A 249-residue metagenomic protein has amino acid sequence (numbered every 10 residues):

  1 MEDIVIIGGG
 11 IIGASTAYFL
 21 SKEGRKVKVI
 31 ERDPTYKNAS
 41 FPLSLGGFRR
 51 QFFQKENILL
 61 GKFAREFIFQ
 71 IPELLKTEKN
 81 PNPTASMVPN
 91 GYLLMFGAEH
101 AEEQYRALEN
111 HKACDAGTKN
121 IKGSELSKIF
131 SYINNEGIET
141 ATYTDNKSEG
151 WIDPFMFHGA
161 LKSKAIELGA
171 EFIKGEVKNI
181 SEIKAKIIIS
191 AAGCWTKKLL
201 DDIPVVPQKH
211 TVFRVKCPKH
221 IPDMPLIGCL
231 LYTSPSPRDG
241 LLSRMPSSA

Functional and structural regions predicted by a protein language model:
I4-K28: N-terminal Rossmann-like FAD-binding beta1-loop-alpha1 element of flavoenzymes
I12, T35, W195: Conserved Rossmann-like nucleotide-cofactor binding loop
K22-S40: Glycine-rich FAD pyrophosphate-binding loop
L45-I129: Dinucleotide-binding Rossmann-like beta1-alpha1 core, especially the glycine-rich loop that anchors the ADP
N146-K178: Helical element adjacent to the flavin cofactor pocket in flavoenzyme catalytic cores
S181-I187: Core beta-strand elements of the Rossmann-like FAD/NAD(P) dinucleotide-binding domain in flavoenzyme oxidoreductases
I187-M224: Central helical "cap/lid" subdomain
Y232-D239: Conserved small/polar residues in nucleotide/adenosyl-binding loops
